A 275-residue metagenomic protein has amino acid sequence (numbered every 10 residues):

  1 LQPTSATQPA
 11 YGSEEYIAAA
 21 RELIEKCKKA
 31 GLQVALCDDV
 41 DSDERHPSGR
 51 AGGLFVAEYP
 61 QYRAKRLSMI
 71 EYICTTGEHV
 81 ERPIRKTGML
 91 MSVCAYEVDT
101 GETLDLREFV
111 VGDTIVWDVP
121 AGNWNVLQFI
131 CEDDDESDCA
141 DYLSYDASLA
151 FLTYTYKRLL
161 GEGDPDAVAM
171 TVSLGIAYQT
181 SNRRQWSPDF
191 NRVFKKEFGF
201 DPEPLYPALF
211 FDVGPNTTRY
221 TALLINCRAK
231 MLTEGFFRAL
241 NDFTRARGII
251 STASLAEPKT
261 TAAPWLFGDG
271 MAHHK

Functional and structural regions predicted by a protein language model:
L1-P9, E15: N-terminal-proximal low-complexity accessory segments that begin disordered and transition into the first
L1-Q2, V34-L36, A253: Short hydrophobic alpha-helical runs that function as membrane-insertion/retention elements
S5-A6, D41, P258-K259: Conserved beta-strand edge residues that scaffold enzyme active sites
G12-A222, C227-E234: Mature extracytoplasmic enzyme cores
I24, K28, R238-R245: Surface-exposed amphipathic alpha-helices with a cationic face
V168-P202, L240, R245-K275: Carboxylate/His-rich catalytic cores and anion/metal-binding grooves
